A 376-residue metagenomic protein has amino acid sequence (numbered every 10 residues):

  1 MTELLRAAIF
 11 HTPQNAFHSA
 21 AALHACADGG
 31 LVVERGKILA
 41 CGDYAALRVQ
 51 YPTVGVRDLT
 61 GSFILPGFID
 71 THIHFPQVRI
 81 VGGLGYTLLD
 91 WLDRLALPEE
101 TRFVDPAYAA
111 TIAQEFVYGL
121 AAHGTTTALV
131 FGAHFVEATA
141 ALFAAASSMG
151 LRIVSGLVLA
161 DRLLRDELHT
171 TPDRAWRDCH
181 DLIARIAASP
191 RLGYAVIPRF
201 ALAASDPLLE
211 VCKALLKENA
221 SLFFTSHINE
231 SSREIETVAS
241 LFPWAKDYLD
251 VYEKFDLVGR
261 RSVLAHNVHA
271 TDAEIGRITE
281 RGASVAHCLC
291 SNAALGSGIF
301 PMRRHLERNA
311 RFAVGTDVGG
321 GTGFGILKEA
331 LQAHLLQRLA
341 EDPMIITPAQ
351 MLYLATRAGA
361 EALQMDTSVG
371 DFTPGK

Functional and structural regions predicted by a protein language model:
M1-Q50, S62-F63: N-terminal metal-binding scaffold of metallo-dependent hydrolase/deaminase domains
T2-A7, V49-D90, Q114, A121-A122: Replace "His-x-His-based motif
Q14-D28, L295-G296, M302, A360-K376: Acidic, glycine-enriched loop/beta-strand segments at the rims of small-molecule binding/catalytic pockets
V32, G82-L151, A175-A188: Alpha-helical scaffold segments that flank or form the walls of functional sites
R79-A109, L157, R162-P172, S231-G259 (+2 more regions): Active-site gating loops and adjacent loop-to-helix segments of metal-dependent hydrolytic enzymes
E137-N267: Metal-coordinating catalytic core of metallo-dependent amide/deamination hydrolases
S232-P243, E274-T279, G296-H305, T322-R338: Histidine/acidic-residue-rich catalytic or RNA/ligand-binding cores of hydrolases and nuclease-related proteins
K254-R261, R303-K376: His/Asp/Glu-enriched, well-ordered alpha-helical/loop segment that forms or immediately abuts the divalent-metal
